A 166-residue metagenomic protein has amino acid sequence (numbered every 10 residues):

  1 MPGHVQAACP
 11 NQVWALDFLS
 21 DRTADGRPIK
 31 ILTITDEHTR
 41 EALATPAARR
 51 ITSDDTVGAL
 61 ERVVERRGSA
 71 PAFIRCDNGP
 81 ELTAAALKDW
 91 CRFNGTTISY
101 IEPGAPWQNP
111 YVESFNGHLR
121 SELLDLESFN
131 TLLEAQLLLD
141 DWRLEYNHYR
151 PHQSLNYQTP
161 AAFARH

Functional and structural regions predicted by a protein language model:
M1-H166: Charged DNA-binding/catalytic regions of mobile-element recombinases
